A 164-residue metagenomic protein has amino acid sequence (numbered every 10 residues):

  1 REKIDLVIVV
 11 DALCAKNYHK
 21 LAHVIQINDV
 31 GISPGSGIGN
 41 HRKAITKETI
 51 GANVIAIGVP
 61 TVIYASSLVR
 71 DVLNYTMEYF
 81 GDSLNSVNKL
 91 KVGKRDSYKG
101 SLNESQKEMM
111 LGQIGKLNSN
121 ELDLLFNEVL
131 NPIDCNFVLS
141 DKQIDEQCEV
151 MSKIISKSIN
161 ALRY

Functional and structural regions predicted by a protein language model:
R1-K3: N-terminal small/polar loop signature for handling phosphorylated ligands or for N-terminal nucleophile
L6-I8: Structural motif
V10-R163: A structural signal for small-residue-enriched, beta-sheet-centric alpha/beta enzyme cores and oligomeric scaffold folds
